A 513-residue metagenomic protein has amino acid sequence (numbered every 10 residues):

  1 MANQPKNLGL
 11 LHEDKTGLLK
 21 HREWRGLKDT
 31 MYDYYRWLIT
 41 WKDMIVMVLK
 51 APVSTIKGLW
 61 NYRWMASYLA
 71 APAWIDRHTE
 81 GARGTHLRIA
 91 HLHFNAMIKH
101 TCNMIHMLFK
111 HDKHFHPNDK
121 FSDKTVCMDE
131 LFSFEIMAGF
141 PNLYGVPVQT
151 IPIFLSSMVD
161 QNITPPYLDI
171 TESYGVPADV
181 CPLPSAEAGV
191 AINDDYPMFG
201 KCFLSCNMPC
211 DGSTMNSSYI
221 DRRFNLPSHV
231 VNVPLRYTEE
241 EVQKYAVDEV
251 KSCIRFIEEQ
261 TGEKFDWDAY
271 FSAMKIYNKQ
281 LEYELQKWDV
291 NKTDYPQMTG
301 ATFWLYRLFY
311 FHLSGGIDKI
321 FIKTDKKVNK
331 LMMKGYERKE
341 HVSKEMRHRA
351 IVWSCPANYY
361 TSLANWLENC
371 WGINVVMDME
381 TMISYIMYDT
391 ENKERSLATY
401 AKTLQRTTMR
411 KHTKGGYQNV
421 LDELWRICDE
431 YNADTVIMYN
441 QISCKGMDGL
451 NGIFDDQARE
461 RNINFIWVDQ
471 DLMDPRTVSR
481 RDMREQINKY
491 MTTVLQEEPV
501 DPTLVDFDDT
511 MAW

Functional and structural regions predicted by a protein language model:
H12-G17, H21-K124, V247, K251 (+3 more regions): A charged, amphipathic alpha-helical module
H91-N193: An N-terminal, globular interaction/scaffold subdomain
K120-S122, E130-D169, S354-W425, D429: Redox- and metal-dependent alpha/beta enzyme cores, enriched for Fe-S-associated oxidoreductases and cofactor-handling
C127-F132, S205-P209, V352-A357, N440-I442: Structural motif
T150-Q243, W467-D469: Active-site and donor-binding regions of nucleotide-sugar-utilizing enzymes
D169-A188, N207-T214, P356, E380-T381 (+5 more regions): Functionally engaged cysteine thiol sites
V180-P197, F256-K275, K402-W425, D429 (+1 more regions): Extended, charge-rich low-complexity interaction segments
T361, N365-M377, E391-T403, T407-M409 (+1 more regions): Hydrophobic alpha/beta core scaffold segments
